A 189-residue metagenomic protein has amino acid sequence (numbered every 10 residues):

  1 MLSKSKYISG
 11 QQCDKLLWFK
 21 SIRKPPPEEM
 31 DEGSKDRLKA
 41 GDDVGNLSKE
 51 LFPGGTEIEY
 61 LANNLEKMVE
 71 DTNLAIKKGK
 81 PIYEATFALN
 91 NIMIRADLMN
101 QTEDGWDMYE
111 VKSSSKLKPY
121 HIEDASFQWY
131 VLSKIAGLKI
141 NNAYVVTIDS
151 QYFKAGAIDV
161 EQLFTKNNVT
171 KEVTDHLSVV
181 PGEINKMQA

Functional and structural regions predicted by a protein language model:
M1-G105, A155: Metal-dependent nuclease catalytic cores that hydrolyze phosphodiester bonds in DNA/RNA, characterized by
E57-Y60, N64, K139, D159 (+2 more regions): Short, solvent-exposed coil/turn linker segments
L74-D175, V179: Mg2+/Mn2+-dependent nuclease catalytic core
V179-A189: Polybasic (Lys/Arg-rich)
